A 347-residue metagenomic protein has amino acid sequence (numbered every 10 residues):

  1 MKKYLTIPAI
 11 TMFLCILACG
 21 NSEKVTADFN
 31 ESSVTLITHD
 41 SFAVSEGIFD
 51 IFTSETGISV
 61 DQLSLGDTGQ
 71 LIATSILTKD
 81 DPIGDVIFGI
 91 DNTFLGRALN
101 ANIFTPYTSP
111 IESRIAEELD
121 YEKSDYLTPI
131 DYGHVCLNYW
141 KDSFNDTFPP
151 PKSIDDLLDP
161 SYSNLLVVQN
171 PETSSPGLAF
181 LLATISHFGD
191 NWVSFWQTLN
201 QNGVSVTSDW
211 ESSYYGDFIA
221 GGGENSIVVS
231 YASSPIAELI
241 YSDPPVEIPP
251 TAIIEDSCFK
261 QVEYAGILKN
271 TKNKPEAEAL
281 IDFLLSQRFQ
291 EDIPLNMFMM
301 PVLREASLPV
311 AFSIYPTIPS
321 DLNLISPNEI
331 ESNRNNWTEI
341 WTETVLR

Functional and structural regions predicted by a protein language model:
C15-A18: C-terminal motif of bacterial Sec signal peptides marking the signal peptidase cleavage site
S22-R97, G216, R347: Early extracytoplasmic/lumenal segment of secretory-pathway proteins
P82-I87, T105-D142, D155, L165-P171: A structural signal for short loop-to-beta-strand junctions that line the ligand-binding cleft of periplasmic/secreted
N92-I103, E122-P149, G177-F188, V262-G266: Periplasmic solute-binding protein
T105-S113, Y126-T128, D155-L158, A232 (+2 more regions): Short beta-strand->loop
L182-D256: Ligand-binding pocket segment of bilobal, Venus flytrap-like solute-binding proteins
A265-L324: Mature extracytoplasmic/periplasmic domains
V310-R347: Extracellular/periplasmic bilobal clamshell ligand-binding domains
